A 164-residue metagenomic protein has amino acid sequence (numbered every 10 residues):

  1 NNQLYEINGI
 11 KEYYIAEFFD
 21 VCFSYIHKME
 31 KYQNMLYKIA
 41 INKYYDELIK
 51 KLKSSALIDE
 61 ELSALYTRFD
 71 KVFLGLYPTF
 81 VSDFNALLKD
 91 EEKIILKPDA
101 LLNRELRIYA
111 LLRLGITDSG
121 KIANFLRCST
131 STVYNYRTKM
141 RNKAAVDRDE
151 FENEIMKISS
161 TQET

Functional and structural regions predicted by a protein language model:
N2-R104: Membrane-proximal linker segments that couple transmembrane helices to downstream signaling/catalytic modules
L57-T164: Cytosolic nucleotide-binding catalytic cores of signal-transduction proteins
